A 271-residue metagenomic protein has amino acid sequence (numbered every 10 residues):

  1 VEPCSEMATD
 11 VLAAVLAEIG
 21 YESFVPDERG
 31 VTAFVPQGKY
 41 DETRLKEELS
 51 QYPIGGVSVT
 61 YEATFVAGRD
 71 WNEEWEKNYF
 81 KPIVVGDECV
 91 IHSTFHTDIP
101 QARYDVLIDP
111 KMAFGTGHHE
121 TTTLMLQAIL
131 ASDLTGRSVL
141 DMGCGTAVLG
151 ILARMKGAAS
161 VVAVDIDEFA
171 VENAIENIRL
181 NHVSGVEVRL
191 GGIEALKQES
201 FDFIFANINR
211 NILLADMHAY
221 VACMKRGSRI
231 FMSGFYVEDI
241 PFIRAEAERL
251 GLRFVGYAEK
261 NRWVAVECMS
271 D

Functional and structural regions predicted by a protein language model:
E2-P100: N-terminal auxiliary segments of SAM/dcSAM-dependent transferases
A14, K46, T123-L130, L214-H218: Amphipathic, non-transmembrane alpha-helical secondary structure
G20-V25, G136, G251-G256: A short linear hydrophobic-aromatic micro-motif
S23, S160-V161, I230: A short hydrophobic/small-residue beta-strand
V31, Y104, V264-V266: Short beta-strand micro-motifs in enzyme catalytic cores
K81-D105, P110-E120, L126: Proteins enriched for Cys/Gly/acidic motifs involved in redox and nucleic-acid/cofactor modification
M112, T116-K197: Conserved SAM/SAH cofactor-binding pocket of Class I
I166-S270: S-adenosylmethionine
